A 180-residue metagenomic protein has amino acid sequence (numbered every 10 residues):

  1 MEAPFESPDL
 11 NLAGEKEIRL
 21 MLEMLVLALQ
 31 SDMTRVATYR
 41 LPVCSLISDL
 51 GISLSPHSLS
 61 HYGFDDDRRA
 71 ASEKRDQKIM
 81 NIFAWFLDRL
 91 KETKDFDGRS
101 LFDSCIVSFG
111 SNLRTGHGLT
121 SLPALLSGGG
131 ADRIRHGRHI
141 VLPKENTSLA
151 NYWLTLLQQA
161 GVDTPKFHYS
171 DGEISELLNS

Functional and structural regions predicted by a protein language model:
M1-S180: Ligand-binding pockets and gating/stacking loops
